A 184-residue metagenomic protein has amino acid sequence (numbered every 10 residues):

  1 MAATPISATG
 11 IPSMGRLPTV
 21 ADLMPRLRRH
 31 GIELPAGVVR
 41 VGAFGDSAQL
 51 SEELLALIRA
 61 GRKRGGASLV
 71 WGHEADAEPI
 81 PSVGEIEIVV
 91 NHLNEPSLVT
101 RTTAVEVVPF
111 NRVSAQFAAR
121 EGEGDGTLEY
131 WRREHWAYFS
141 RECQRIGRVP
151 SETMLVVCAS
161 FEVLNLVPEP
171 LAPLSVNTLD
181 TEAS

Functional and structural regions predicted by a protein language model:
A2-V99, E106-S184: Mixed-charge, low-complexity intrinsically disordered regions
